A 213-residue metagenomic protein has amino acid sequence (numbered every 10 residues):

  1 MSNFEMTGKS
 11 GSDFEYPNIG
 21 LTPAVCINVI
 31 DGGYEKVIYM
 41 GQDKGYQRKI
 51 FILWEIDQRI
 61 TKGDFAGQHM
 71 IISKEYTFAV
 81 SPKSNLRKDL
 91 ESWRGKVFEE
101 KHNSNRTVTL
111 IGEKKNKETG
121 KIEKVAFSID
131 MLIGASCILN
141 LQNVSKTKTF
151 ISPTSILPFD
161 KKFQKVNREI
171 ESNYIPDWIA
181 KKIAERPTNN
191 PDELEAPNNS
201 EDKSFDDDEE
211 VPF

Functional and structural regions predicted by a protein language model:
M1-F213: Short beta-rich binding modules
